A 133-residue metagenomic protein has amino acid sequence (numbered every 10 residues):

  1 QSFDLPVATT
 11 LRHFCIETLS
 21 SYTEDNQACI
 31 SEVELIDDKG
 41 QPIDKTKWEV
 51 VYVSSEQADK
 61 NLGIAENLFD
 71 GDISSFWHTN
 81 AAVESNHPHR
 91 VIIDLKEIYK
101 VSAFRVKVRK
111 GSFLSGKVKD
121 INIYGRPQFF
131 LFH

Functional and structural regions predicted by a protein language model:
Q1-R12, Y22-I98, R109-S115: Disordered, acidic Ser/Thr/Pro-rich linker "stalks" and the adjacent N-terminal cap of the next globular domain
H13-C15, A103: Short, conserved beta-strand segments of beta-strand-rich sandwich/propeller modules, principally
I30, V101, V118-N122: Exposed beta-strand and adjacent loop surfaces of beta-rich binding modules that mediate intermolecular recognition
L114-F129: Short, surface-exposed beta-strand/strand-loop-strand elements in extracellular ectodomains
L131-H133: Tryptophan-centered short beta-strand motifs
